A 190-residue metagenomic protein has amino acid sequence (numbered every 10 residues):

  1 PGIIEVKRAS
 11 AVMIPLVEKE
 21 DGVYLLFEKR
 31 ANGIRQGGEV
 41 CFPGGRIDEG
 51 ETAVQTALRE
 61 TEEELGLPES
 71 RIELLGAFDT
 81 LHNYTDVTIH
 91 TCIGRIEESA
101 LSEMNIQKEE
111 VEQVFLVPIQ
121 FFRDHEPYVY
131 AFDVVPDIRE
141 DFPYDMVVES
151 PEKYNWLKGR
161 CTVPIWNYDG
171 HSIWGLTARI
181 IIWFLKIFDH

Functional and structural regions predicted by a protein language model:
G2-F42: N-terminal strand-loop-strand
I4-E5, C41, Y84, S172-L176: Short, contiguous, pocket-lining structural segments that sit at or immediately flank catalytic/ligand-binding sites
E20-V23, K186-H190: Short helix-capping/linker segments at secondary-structure and domain boundaries
R46-I173, I180-W183, I187-F188: Unchanged
